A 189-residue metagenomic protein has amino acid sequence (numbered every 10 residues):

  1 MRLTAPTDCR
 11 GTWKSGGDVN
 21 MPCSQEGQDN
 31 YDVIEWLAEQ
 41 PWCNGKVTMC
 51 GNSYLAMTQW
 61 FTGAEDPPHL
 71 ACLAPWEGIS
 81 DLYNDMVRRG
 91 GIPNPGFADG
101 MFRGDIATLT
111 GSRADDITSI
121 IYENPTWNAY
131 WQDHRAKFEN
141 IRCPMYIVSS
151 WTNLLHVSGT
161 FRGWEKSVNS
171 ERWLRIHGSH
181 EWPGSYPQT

Functional and structural regions predicted by a protein language model:
M1-T189: Active-site-proximal cap/loop segments of hydrolase catalytic domains
